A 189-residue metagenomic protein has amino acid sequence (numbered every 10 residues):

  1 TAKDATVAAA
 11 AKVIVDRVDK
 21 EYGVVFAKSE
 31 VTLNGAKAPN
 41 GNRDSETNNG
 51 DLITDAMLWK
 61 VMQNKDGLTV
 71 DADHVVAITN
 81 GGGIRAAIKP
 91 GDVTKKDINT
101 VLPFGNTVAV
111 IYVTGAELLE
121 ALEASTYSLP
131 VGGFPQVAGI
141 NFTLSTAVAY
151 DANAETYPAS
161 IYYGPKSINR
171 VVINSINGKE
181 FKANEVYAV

Functional and structural regions predicted by a protein language model:
T1-Y22, Y127-G133: Active-site-adjacent helix-turn-beta-strand microarchitecture at beta-sheet edges that either contains or buttresses
A2-A11, T32, I84, V93-T94 (+1 more regions): General structural signal for secondary-structure boundaries
A2-A5, A9, N40-N48, G105-Y112: Generic amphipathic alpha-helical segments used as scaffolds and interaction surfaces in large, multi-domain proteins
K3, N34-A38, A86, A149-Y150: A short acidic, often aromatic-flanked loop/helix-cap motif at beta-alpha or helix-coil junctions that lines enzyme
R17-S29, G105-V108, T114: Amphipathic repeat-derived elements
Y22-E46: Glycine-rich phosphate/diphosphate-binding loops and the adjacent beta-loop-alpha structural elements that coordinate
T47, D51-A188: Feature captures C-terminal
